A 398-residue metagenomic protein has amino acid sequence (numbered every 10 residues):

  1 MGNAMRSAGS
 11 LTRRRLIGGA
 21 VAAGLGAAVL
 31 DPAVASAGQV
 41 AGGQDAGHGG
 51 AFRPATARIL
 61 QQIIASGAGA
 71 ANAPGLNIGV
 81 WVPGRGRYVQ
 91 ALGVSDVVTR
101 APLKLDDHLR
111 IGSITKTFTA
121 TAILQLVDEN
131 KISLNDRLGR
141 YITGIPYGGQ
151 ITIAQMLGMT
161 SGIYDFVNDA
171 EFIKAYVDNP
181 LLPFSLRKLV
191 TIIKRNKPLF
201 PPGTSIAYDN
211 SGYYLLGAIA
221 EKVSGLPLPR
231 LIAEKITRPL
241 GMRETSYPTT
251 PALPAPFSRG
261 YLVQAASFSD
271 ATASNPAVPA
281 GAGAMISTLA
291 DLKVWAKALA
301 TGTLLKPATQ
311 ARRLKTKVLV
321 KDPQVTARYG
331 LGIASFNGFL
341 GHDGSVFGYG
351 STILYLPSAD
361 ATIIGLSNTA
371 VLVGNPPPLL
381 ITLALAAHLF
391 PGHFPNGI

Functional and structural regions predicted by a protein language model:
M1-L11, A22-V29: N-terminal secretory signal peptides
G2, G42, G47-A91, E221-L226 (+3 more regions): Catalytic loop of the DD-peptidase/beta-lactamase superfamily, centered on the K-T-G motif and neighboring
A28-H48: C-terminal region of N-terminal signal peptides and the immediate post-cleavage residues of exported proteins
P54-R58, L109-T117, I132, Y147 (+7 more regions): Soluble non-cytosolic domains of exported or imported proteins
A70-N77, V98-M156, F200-D209, A280-G283 (+2 more regions): Short active-site loop at a secondary-structure junction that contains or immediately precedes the catalytic residue(s)
Y88-Q90, K174-F200, L226-T245: Short, charged, amphipathic alpha-helices and their helix-cap/turn boundaries
L105, R110-I114, L126-D169, R195 (+2 more regions): Active-site helix/loop module of the DD-peptidase/beta-lactamase fold, centered on the serine-lysine SxxK catalytic
R187-L199, Q264-A277: The feature captures the short pre-catalytic strand/loop hairpin that immediately precedes and shapes the active-site
